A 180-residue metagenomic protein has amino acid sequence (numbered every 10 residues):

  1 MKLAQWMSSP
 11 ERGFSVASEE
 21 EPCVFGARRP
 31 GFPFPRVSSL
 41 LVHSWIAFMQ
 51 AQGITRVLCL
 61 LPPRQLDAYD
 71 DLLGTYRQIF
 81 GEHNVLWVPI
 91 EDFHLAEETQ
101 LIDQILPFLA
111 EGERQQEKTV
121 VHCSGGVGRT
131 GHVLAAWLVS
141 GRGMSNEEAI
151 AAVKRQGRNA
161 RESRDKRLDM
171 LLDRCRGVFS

Functional and structural regions predicted by a protein language model:
M1-V120, H132-S180: Cys-dependent protein tyrosine phosphatase-like superfamily
C123: Short cysteine clusters
G126: Conserved G/P- and acidic residue-centered "switch" motifs that form tight phosphate/ATP-binding loops in soluble
R129: Conserved SAM/SAH-binding loop-helix junction of Class I S-adenosyl-L-methionine-dependent methyltransferases
